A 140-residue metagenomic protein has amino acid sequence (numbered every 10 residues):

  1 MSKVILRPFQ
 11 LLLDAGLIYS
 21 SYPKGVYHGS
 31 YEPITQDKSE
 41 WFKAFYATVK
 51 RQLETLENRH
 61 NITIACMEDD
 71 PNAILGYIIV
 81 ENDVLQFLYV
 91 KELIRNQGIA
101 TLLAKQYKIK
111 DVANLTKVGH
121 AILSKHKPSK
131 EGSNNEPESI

Functional and structural regions predicted by a protein language model:
K3-S20, G29: A short beta-loop-alpha structural element at the N-terminal edge of CoA-dependent acyl/N-acetyltransferase catalytic
V4, D69-I78: Glycine-rich phosphate/pyrophosphate-binding loop shared by adenosine-nucleotide-utilizing enzymes
R7, C66, E81: Residue-level detector of conserved, well-ordered beta-strand and adjacent loop positions that form binding/recognition
S20-E40: Helix-loop element at the rim of GNAT/NAT acetyltransferase active sites that forms part of the acceptor-substrate
I34-I62, M67-D69: Active-site rim helix/loop that mediates acceptor-substrate recognition in acyltransferases
E81-E92: Conserved acetyl-CoA binding element of GNAT-fold acetyltransferases
F87, K108-I140: Conserved GNAT acetyl-CoA-binding A-motif
E92-I109: Conserved acetyl-CoA-binding loop-helix of GNAT-fold acetyltransferases
